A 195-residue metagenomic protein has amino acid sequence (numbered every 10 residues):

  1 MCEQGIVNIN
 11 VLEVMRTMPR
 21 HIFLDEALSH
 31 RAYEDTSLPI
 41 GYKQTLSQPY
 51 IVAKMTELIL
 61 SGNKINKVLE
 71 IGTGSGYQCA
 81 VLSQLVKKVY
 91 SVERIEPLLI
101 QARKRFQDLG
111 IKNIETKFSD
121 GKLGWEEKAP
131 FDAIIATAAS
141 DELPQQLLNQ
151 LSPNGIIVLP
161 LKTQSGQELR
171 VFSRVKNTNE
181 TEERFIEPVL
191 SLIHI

Functional and structural regions predicted by a protein language model:
M1-L69, I100, E187-S191: Class I SAM-dependent transferase core
L58-N177, T181: Conserved nucleotide-cofactor-binding alpha/beta core module
E182-I186: Short, charged, solvent-exposed linker or helix-capping segments at domain edges/interfaces that act as flexible hinges
I193-I195: Conserved small/polar residues in nucleotide/adenosyl-binding loops
